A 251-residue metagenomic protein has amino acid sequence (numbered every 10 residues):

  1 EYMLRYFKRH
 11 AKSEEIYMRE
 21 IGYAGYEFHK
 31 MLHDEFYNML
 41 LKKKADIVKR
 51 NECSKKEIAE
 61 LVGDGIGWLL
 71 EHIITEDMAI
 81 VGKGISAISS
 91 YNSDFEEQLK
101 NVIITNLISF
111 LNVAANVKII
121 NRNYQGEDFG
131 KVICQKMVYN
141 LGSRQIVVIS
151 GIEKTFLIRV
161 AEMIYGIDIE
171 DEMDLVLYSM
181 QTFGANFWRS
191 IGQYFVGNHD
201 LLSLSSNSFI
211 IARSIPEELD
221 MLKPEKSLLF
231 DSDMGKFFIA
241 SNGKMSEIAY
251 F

Functional and structural regions predicted by a protein language model:
E1, H33-V62: Amphipathic, charged alpha-helical scaffolds that flank and support histidine-based chemistry in signaling
E1-E14: Alpha-helical segments in soluble extracytoplasmic regions
Y2-R5, M31, E35, G67 (+1 more regions): DHp/HisKA dimerization-phosphoacceptor four-helix bundle of two-component histidine kinases and homologous
H10, H29, H33, Y37 (+1 more regions): Histidine-centered active-site/metal-ligand motif
A11-K30, N51: Short, solvent-exposed, charged loop/turn and helix-capping segments that join or cap alpha-helices on peripheral
G22-H29, S54-L61, E172, V176: Residue-level recognition of alpha-helical structural elements
M31, E52-S86: Domain-level detector for trafficking modules
G67, T75, V81-F251: N-terminal auxiliary interaction/assembly segments of multi-subunit proteins
